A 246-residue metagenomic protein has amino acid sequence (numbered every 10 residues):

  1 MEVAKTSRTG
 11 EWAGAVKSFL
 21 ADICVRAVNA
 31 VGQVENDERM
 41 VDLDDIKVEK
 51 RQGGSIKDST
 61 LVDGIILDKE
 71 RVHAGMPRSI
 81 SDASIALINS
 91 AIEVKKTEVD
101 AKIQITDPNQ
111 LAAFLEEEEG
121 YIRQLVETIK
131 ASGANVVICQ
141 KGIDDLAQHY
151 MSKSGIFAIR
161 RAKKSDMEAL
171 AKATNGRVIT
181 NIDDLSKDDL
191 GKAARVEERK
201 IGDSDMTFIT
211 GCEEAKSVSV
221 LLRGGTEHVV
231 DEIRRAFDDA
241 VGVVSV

Functional and structural regions predicted by a protein language model:
M1-V246: Core, soluble structural subunits of large cytosolic macromolecular machines
